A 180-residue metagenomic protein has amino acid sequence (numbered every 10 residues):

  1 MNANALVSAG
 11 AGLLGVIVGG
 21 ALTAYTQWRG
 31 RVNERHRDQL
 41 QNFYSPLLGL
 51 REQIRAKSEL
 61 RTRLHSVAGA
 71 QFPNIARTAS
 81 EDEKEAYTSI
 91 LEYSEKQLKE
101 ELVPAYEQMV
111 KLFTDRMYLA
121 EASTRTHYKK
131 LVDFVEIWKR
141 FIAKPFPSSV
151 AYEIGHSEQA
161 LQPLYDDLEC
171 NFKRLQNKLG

Functional and structural regions predicted by a protein language model:
M1-R31: Membrane-embedded hydrophobic alpha-helical segments
A21-G180: Conserved non-transmembrane functional hotspots
